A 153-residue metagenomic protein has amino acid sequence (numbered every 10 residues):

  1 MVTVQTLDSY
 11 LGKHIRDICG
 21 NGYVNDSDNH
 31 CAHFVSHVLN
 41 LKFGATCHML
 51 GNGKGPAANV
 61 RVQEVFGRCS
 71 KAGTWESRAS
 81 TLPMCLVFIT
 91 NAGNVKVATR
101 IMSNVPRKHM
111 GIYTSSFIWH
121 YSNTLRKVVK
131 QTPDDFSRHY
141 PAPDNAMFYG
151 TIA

Functional and structural regions predicted by a protein language model:
M1-G55: N-terminal capping segments
T3-L11, N40-G44, T81, F88-A92 (+2 more regions): Intrinsically disordered, low-complexity acidic regions enriched in Pro/Ser/Thr
V4, D17, D28, V60 (+4 more regions): Generic detection of intrinsically disordered/low-complexity segments and helix-coil linkers/edges
V24, V65, R138-H139: Alpha-helical interaction segments
G51-K130: ...with weaker cross-activation on analogous glycine-rich loops/strands in unrelated enzymes
S115-A153: Glycine-rich, aromatic-bearing surface loops/beta-hairpins
